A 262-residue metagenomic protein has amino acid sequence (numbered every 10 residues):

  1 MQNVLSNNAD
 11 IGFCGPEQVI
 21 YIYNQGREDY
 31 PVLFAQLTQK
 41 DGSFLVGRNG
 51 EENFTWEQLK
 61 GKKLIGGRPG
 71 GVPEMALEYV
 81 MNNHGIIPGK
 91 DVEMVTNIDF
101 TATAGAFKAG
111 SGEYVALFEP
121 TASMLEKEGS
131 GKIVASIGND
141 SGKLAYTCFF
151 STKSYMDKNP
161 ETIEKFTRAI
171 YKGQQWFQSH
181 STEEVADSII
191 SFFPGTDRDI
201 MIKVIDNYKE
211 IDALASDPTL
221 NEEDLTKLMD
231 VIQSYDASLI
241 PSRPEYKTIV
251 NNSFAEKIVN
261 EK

Functional and structural regions predicted by a protein language model:
M1, P16-V19, G42, W56 (+11 more regions): Extracytoplasmic/secreted envelope proteins and their assembly/folding machinery, especially bacterial periplasmic
M1-G89, E93-N97, A106, E113-E119 (+3 more regions): Short, glycine-/small- and polar/acidic-enriched structural segments that line small-molecule recognition paths
V4, L59-G61, D91, F107-K108 (+5 more regions): Mature, folded catalytic cores of secreted/periplasmic enzymes
Q18, G26-R27, F100-F193: Pocket-lining segment of extracytoplasmic ligand-binding domains
Y23, N82, E126-K127, S191 (+1 more regions): Short polybasic/polar patches that bind polyanions
R48, S136, T152, V250-N252: Helix N-cap / beta->alpha transition motif
D157-I240: Secondary-structure end/capping motifs
T226-K262: Conserved C-terminal helix/tail region of periplasmic/extracytoplasmic solute-binding proteins
